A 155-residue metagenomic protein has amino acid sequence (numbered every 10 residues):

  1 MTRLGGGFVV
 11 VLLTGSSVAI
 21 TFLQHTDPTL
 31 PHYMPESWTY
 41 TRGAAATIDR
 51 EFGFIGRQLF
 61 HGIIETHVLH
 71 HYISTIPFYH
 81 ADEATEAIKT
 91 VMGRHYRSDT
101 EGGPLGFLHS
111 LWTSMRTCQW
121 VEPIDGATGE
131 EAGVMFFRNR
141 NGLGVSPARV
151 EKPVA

Functional and structural regions predicted by a protein language model:
M1-A155: Hydrophobic transmembrane helical bundles of multi-pass organellar membrane proteins
